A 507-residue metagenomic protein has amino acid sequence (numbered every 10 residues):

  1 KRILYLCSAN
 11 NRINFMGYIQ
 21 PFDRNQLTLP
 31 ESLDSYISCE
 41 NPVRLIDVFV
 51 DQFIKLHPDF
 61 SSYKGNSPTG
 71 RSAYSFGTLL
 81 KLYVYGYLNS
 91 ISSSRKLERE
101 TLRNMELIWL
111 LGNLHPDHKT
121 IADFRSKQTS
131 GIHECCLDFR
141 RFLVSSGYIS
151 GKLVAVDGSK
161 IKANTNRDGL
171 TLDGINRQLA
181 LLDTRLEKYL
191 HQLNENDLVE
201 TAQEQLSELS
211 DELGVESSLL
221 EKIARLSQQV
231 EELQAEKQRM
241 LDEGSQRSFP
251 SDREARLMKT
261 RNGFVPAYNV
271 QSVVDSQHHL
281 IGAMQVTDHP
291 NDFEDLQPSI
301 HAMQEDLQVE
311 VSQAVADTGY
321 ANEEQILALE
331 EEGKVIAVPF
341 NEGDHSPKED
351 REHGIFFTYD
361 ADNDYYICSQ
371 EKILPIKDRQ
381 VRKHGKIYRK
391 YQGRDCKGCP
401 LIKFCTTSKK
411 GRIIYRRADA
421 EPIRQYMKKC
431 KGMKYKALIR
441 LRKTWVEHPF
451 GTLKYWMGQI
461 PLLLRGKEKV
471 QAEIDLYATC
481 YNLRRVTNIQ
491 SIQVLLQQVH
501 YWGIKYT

Functional and structural regions predicted by a protein language model:
K1-F15: Short, Lys/Arg-enriched N-terminal segments with co-localized hydrophobic residues within the first ~10-30 amino acids
F15-Y18, G65-G70, K434-A437: A ubiquitous short alpha-helical element
I19-N25, S35: Catalytic nucleotidyl-transfer cores of nucleotide-processing enzymes
I19-Q20, Y83, S90-R103, L114-T507: Anion-binding and metal-coordination hotspots
L29: Common nucleic-acid-contacting/processivity interface regions adjacent to the catalytic cores of nucleic-acid enzymes
C39-V84, A418: Basic, short loop/linker segments at the boundary and entry of helix-turn-helix/winged-helix-like folds
Q52-L56, R103-L107, I161: A short structural micro-motif
I108, G112: An amphipathic, hydrophobic-aromatic interaction surface with interspersed Lys/Arg that forms lipid/phosphate-bearing
